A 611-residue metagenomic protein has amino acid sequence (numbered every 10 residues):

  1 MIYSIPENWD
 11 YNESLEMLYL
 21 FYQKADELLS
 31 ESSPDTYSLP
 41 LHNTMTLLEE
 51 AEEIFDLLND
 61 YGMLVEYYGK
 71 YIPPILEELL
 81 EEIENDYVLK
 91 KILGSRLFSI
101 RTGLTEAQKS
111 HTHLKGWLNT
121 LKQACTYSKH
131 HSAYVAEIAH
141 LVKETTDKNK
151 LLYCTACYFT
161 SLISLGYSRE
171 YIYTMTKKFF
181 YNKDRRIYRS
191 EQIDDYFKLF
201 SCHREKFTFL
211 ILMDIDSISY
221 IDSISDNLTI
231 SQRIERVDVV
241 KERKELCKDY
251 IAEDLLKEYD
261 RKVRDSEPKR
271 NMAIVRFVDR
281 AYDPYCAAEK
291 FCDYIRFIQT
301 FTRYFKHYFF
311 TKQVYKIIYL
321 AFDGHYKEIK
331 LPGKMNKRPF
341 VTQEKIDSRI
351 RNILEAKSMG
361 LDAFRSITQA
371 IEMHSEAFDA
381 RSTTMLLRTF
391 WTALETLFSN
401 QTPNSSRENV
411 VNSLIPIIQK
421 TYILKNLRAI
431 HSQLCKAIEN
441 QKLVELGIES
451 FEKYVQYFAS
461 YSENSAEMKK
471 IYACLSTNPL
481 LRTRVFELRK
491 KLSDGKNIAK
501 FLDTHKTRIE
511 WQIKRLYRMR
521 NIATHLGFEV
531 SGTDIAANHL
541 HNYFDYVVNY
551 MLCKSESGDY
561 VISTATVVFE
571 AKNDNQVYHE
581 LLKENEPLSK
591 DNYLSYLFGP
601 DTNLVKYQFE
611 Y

Functional and structural regions predicted by a protein language model:
M1-E191: N-terminal "leader" segments that precede or initiate the main folded domain
Y3-Y67, E344-Y611: Amphipathic, oligomerization/interface secondary-structure segments
M17-E31, Y37-M63, I75-L79, F209-M213 (+5 more regions): Generic preference for hydrophobic/aromatic residues in regular secondary structure cores
G103-R388, T392, T396, I535-F609: Charged, non-catalytic interaction/linker regions at domain boundaries that couple catalytic cores to substrate
